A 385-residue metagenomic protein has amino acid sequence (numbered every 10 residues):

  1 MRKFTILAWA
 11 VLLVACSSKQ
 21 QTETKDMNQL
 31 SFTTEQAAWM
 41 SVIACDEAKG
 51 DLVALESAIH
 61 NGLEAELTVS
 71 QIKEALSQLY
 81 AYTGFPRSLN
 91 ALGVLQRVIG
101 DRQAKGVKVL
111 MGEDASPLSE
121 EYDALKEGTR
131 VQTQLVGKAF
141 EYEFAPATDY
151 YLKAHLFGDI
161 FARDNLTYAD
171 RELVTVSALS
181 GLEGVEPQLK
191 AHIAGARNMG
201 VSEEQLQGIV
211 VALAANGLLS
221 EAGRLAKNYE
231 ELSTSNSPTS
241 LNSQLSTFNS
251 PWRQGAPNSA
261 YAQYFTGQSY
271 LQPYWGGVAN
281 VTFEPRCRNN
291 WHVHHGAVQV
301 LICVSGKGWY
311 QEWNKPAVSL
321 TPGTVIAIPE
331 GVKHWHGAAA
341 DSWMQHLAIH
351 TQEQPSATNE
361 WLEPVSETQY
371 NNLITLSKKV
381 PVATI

Functional and structural regions predicted by a protein language model:
R2-W9: Sec-dependent signal peptide recognition, specifically the positively charged N-region followed immediately by
V14-A15: C-terminal motif of bacterial Sec signal peptides marking the signal peptidase cleavage site
K19-A37, A48-A65, S70-Q71, A81 (+6 more regions): Acidic, glycine/proline-rich low-complexity segments that act as flexible tails and inter-domain linkers
P238-G277, W291, T358-I385: A short, N-terminal "cap"/entry segment at the start of jelly-roll beta-barrel domains of the cupin/DSBH fold
A279-H294: Conserved short histidine dyad/triad with adjacent acidic residue
E284-R286, L320-D341: Conserved metal-binding segment of the jelly-roll/cupin
R288, H295-P322, V332: A short beta-strand-loop-beta hairpin characteristic of the jelly-roll/cupin
W309, E330-A357: Ligand-binding loop in jelly-roll beta-barrel domains
